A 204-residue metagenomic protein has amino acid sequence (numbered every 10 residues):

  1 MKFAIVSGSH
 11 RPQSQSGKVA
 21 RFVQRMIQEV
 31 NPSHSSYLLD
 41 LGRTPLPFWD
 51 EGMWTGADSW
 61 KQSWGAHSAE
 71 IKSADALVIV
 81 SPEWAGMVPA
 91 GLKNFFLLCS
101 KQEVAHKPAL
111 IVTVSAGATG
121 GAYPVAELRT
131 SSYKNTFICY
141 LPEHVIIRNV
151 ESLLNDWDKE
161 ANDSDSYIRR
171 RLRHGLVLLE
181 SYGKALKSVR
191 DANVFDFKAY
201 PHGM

Functional and structural regions predicted by a protein language model:
M1, A74, H106-K107, T136: Short coil/turn connectors at secondary-structure junctions
M1-L97, E160-R173, V177-E180, L186-M204: N-terminal beta1-alpha1-beta2 submodule of the flavodoxin-like/Rossmannoid cofactor-binding fold
H34-S35, H106-P108: Short acidic capping loops at alpha-helix termini that bridge into adjacent secondary structure
Y37-F48, K101-Q102, F137-K159: Mobile beta-alpha loop/short-helix "lid" or hinge segments that flank ligand
A69, K101-V104: Structural motif
N94-Q102, T130-K134: A glycine- and small-aliphatic-rich helix-loop capping segment at beta-alpha/alpha-beta transitions that lines
P108-L153, Y167-R170: Short, glycine-/small-residue-rich phosphate/pyrophosphate-handling segment
